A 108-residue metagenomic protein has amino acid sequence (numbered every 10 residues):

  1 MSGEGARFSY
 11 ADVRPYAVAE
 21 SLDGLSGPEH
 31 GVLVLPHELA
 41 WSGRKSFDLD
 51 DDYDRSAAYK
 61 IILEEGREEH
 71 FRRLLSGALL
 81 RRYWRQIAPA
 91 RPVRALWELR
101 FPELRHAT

Functional and structural regions predicted by a protein language model:
M1-T108: Long, compositionally biased intrinsically disordered regulatory segments in eukaryotic proteins
